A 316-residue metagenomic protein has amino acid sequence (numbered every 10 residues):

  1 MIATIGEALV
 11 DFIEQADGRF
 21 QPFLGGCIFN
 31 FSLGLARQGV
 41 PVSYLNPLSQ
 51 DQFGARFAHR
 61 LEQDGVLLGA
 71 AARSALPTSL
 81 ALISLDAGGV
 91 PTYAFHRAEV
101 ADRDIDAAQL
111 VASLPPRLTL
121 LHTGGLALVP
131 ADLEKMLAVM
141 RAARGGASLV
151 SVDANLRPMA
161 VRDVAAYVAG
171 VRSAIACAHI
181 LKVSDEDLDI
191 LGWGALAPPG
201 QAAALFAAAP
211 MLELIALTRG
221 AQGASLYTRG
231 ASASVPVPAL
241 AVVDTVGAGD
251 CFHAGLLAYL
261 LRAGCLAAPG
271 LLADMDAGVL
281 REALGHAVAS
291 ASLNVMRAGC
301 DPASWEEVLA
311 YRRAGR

Functional and structural regions predicted by a protein language model:
M1-A3, T119-L120, I180, L214: Structural motif
M1-L67: Glycine-rich phosphate/adenosyl-contacting loop at the front of the ribokinase-like
L33, L80-S84, G223-Y227: Short beta-strand scaffold segments in enzyme catalytic cores
L35, S184, G249: Short, conserved phosphate/pyrophosphate- and ester-handling motifs at nucleotide-, phospho-/glycolipid
P41-G125, R312-R316: Conserved N-terminal subdomain of the carbohydrate kinase-like
S113-L114, S173-A174, A208: Structural alpha-helical scaffold elements that stabilize or flank donor/cofactor-binding regions in carbohydrate
L120, G125-Q201, Q222-G223: Conserved beta-alpha-beta core of the PfkB/ribokinase-like small-molecule kinase fold
G194-R316: Conserved phosphate-binding/catalytic region of the ribokinase-like
